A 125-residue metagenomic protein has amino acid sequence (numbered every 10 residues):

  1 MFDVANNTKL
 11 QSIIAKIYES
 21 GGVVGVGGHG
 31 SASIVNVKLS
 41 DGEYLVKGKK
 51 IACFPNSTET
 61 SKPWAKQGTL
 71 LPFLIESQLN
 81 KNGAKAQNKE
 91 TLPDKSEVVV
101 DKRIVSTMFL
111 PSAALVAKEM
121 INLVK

Functional and structural regions predicted by a protein language model:
M1-G25, H29-K125: Active-site-adjacent pocket-lining segments in enzyme domains
